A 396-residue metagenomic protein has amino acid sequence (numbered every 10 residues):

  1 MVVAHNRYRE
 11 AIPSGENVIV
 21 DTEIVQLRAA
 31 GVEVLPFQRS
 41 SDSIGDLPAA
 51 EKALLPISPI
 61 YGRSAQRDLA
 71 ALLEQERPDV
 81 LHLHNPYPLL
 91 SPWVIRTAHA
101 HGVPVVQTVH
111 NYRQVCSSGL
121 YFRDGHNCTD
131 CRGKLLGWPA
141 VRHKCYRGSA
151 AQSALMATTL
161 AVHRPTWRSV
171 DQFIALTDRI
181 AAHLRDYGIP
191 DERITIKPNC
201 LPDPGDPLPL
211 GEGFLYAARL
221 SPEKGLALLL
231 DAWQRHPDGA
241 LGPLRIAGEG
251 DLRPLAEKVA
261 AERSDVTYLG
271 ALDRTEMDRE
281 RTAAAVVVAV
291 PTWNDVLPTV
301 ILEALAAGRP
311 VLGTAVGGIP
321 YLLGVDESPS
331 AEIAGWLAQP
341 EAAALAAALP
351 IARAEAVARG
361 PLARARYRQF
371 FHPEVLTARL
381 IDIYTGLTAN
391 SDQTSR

Functional and structural regions predicted by a protein language model:
M1-S40, E74-E76, H101-P104, E374 (+1 more regions): N-terminal subdomain of nucleotide-sugar transferases
N17-V18, R219-R235, D251-P254: A conserved mid-protein helix/loop that constitutes part of the nucleotide-sugar donor-binding site
L73, A271-L272, R279-A284: Short alpha-helical donor nucleotide-sugar binding micro-motif in glycosyltransferases
Q114, T129-G205: Donor nucleotide-sugar binding/catalytic pocket of nucleotide-sugar-dependent glycosyltransferases
P254-T275: Nucleotide-activated donor-binding/catalytic signature segment of Leloir-type glycosyltransferases, i.e., the conserved
V288, P310-G313: Short hydrophobic beta-strand element within catalytic cores of glycosyltransferases and related nucleotide-activated
A315, P320-P350: Change "using UDP/GDP/dTDP sugars" to "using nucleotide sugars
V357-F370: A short, well-ordered alpha-helix in the C-terminal region of glycosyltransferases
